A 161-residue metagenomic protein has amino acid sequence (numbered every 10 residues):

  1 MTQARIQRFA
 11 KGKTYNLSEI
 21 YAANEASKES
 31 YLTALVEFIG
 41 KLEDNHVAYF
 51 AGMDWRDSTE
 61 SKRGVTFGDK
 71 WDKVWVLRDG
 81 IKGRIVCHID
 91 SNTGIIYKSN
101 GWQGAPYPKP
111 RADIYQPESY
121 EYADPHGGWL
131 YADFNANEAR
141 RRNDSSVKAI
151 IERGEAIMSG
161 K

Functional and structural regions predicted by a protein language model:
T2-F9, A139-R140: Extended, compositionally biased intrinsically disordered regions
Y21-D57: Short, non-transmembrane alpha-helical segments in secretory-pathway proteins
R56-H88: Exposed beta-strand-loop-beta-strand "reactive/processing" segments of non-cytosolic proteins
T93-A123: A short, surface-exposed interaction/processing loop segment used at functional sites
Y115-I151: C-terminal partner/receptor-binding element of secreted or periplasmic proteins
I151-K161: Short acidic DE-rich linear segments
